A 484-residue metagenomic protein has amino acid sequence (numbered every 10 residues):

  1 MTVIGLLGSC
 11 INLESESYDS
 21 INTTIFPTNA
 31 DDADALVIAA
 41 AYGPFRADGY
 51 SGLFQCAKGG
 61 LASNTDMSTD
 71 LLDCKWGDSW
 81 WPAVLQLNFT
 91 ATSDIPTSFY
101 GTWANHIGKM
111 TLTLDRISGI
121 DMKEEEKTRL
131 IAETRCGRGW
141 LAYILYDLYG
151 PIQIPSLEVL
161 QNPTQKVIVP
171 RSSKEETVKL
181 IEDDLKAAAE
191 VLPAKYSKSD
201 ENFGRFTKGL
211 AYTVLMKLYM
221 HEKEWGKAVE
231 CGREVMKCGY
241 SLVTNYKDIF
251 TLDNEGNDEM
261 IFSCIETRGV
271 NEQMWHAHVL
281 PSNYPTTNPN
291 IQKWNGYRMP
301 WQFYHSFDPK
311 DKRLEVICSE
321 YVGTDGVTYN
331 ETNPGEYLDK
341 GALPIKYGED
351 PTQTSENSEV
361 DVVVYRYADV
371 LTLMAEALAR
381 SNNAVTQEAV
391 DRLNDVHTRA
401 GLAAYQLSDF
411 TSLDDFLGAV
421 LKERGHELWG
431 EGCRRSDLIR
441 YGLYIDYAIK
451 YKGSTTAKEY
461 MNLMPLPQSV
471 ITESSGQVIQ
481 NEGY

Functional and structural regions predicted by a protein language model:
S9-N12, A30, A41, S93 (+6 more regions): Long, intrinsically disordered, low-complexity segments
C10-S63, L112, E175, Q477-Y484: Acidic, glycine-rich segments characteristic of secretory precursors and extracytoplasmic regions
T24, S51-C74, I152-L157, P193-V214 (+6 more regions): Short, surface-exposed recognition loops and adjoining beta-strand edges that mediate ligand/DNA contacts, enriched
D34, Y42-A47, C74-Y149, S172-E176 (+4 more regions): Conserved, well-structured interaction surfaces
W76-G77, W81, L85-L87, H305-R366: Flexible, polar/acidic helix-loop-strand segments at domain edges
W225, A384-T386: TPR-repeat structural position
